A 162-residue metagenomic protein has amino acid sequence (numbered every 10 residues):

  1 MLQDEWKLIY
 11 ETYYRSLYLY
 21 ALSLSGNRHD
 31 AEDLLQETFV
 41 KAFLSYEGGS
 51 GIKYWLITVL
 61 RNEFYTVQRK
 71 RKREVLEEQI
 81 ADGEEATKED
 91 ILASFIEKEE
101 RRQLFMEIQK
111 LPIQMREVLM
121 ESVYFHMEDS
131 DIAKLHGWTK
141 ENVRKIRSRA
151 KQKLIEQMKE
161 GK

Functional and structural regions predicted by a protein language model:
M1-L19, S23, H29: A short, charge-rich alpha-helical start-of-domain segment used by transcription regulators
Y14, Y18, F39, P112 (+2 more regions): C-terminal flanking helix
L19, D33-V40, L44, S50-N62: Structural recognition of an alpha-helix C-terminal capping motif at a helix-to-coil junction
G51, R61-E78, E97: Arg/Lys-rich amphipathic alpha helix in sigma70-family domain 2
G83-Q109: Acidic, proline/glycine-rich intrinsically disordered inter-domain spacer in sigma factors
L104, V118-L119: Short alpha-helical "packing" element that flanks the helix-turn-helix/winged-helix DNA-binding module
Q109, I113-E117, F125-N142: Helix-turn-helix DNA-binding module
K134-G161: DNA-recognition helix of helix-turn-helix
